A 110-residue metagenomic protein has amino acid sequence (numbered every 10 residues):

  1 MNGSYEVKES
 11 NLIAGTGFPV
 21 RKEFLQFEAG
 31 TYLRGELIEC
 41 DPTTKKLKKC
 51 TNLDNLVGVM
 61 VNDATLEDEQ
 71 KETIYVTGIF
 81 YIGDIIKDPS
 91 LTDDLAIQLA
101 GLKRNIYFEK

Functional and structural regions predicted by a protein language model:
M1-K110: Surface-exposed, low-hydrophobicity beta-strand/loop segments enriched in small/polar/acidic residues
